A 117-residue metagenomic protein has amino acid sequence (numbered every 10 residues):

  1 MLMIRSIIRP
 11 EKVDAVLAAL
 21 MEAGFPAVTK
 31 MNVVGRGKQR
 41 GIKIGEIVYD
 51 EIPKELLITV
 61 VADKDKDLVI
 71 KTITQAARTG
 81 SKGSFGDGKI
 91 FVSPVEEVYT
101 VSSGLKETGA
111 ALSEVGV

Functional and structural regions predicted by a protein language model:
M1-V117: Positively charged, small/polar-rich N-terminal and surface patches that mediate targeting and assembly and bind
